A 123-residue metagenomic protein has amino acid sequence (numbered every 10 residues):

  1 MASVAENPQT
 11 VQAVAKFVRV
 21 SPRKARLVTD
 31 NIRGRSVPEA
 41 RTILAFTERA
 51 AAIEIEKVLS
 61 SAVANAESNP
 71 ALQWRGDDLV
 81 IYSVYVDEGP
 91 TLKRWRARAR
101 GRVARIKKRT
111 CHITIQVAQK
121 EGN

Functional and structural regions predicted by a protein language model:
A2-V20, L27-N31, R35-N123: Structured, basic alpha/beta domains of bacterial-type, RNA-associated proteins
